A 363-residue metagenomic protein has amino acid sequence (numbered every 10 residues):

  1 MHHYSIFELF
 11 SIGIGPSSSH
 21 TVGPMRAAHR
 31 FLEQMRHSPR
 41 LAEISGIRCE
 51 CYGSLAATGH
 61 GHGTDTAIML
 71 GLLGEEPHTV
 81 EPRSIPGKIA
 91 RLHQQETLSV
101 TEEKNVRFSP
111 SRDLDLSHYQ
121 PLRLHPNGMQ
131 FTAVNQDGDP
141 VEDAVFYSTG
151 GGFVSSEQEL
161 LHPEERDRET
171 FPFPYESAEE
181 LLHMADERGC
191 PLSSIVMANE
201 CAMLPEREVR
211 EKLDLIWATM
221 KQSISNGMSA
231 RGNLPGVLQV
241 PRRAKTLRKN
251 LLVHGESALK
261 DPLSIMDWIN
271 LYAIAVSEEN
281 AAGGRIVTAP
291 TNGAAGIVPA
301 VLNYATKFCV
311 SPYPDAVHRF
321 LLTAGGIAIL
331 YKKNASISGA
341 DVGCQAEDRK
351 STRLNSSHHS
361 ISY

Functional and structural regions predicted by a protein language model:
M1-I12: An N-terminal structural lobe/cap that precedes and organizes the functional/catalytic core across diverse proteins
F10-A28, A282-V301, C344-S351: Conserved phosphate/anionic-ligand binding catalytic regions in large, soluble enzymes, centered on
T21-R36, P299-S311, S360: Alpha-helical support elements that line or immediately flank enzyme active sites and cofactor-binding pockets
G53-Q95: Glycine-rich nucleotide/cofactor/substrate-binding loop typically near the N-terminus or early in the first domain
A57-T66, N303, L330-K333, A346-K350: Short glycine/threonine-rich loop-to-helix capping motif typified by GTGT followed within a few residues by an Asp-Pro
P77-S257: C-terminal regulatory domains involved in ligand/effector binding and gene-expression control
E206-G343: Accessory "access/gating" subregions that flank catalytic or transport cores
T352-S357: Conserved small/polar residues in nucleotide/adenosyl-binding loops
